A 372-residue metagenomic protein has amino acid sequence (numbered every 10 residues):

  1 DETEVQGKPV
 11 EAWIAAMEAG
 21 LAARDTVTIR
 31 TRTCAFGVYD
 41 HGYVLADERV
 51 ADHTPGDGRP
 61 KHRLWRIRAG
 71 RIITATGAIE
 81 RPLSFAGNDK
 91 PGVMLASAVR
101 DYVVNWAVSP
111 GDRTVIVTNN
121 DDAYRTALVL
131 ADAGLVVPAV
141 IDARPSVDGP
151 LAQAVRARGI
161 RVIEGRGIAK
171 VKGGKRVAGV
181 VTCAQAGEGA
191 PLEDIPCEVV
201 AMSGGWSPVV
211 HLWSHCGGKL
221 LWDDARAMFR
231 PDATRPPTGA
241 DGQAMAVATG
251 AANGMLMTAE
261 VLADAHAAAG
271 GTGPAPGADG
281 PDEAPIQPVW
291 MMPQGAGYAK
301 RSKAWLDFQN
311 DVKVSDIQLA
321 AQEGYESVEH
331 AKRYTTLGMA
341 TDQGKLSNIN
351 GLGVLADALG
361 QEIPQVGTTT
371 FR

Functional and structural regions predicted by a protein language model:
D1-R372: Residues forming the flavin
